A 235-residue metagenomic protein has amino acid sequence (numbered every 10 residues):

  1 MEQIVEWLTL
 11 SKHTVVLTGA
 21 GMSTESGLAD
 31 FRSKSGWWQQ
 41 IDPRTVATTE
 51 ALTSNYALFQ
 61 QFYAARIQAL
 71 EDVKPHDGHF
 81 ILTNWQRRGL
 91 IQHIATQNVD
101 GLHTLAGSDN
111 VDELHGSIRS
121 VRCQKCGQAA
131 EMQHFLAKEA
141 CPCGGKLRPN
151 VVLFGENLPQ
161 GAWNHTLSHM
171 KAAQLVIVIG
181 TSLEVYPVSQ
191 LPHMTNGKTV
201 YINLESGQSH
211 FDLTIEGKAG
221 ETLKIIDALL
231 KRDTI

Functional and structural regions predicted by a protein language model:
M1-I235: Conserved catalytic core of sirtuin-type NAD+-dependent deacylases
